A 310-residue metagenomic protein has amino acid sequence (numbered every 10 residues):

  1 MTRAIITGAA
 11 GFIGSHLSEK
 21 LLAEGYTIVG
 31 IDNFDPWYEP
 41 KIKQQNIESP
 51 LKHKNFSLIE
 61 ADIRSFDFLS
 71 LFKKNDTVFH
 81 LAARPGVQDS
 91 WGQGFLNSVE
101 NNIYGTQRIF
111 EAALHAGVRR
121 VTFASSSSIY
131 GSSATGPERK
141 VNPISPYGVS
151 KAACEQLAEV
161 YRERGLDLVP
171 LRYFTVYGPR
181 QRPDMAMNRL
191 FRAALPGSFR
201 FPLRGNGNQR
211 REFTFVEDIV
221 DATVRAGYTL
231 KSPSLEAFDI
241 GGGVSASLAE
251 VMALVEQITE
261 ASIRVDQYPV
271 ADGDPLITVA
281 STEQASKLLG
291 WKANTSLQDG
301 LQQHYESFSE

Functional and structural regions predicted by a protein language model:
M1-F174: N-terminal Rossmann-like NAD(P)+-binding domain of SDR-like oxidoreductases, especially those catalyzing
F12, F123, F174-Y177, F213-F215 (+2 more regions): Conserved hydrophobic/aromatic "anchor" residues that stabilize well-ordered secondary structure elements
L17, L195-E310: C-terminal substrate-binding subdomain of Rossmann-fold SDR/epimerase-dehydratase oxidoreductases
I103-E111, D184, E217-V220, V224: Conserved active-site region of classical short-chain dehydrogenase/reductase
R139, P143-S150, Y173, P179 (+2 more regions): The catalytic Tyr-centered alpha-helix of NAD(P)H-dependent dehydrogenases
A153, L157-Y161, L190, V251 (+1 more regions): Hydrophobic alpha-helix immediately C-terminal to the catalytic Tyr-X-X-X-Lys motif of short-chain
R172-T175, Q267-P269: Residue-level recognition of beta-strand->loop/alpha-helix junctions
